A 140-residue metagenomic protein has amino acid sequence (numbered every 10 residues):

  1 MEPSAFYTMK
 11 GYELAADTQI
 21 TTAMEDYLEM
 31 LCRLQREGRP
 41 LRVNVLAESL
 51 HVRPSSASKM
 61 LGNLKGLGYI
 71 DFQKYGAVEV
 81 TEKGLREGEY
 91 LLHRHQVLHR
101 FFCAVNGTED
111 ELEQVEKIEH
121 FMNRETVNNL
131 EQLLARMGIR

Functional and structural regions predicted by a protein language model:
M1-P3, E113-R140: C-terminal regulatory/oligomerization modules of transcriptional regulators
M1-T21: N-terminal leader segment of winged-helix/HTH proteins
L14-V52: N-terminal helix-turn-helix DNA-binding core of bacterial DNA-binding proteins
L41-V78, E82: Canonical helix-turn-helix DNA-binding module
G76-R94: Basic, amphipathic "hinge/linker" alpha-helix immediately C-terminal to the N-terminal HTH DNA-binding motif
R94-V105, M137: Alpha-helical linker/hinge and terminal dimerization helices associated with HTH transcriptional regulators
N106-Q114: Leucine-rich, amphipathic alpha-helical/linker segments
